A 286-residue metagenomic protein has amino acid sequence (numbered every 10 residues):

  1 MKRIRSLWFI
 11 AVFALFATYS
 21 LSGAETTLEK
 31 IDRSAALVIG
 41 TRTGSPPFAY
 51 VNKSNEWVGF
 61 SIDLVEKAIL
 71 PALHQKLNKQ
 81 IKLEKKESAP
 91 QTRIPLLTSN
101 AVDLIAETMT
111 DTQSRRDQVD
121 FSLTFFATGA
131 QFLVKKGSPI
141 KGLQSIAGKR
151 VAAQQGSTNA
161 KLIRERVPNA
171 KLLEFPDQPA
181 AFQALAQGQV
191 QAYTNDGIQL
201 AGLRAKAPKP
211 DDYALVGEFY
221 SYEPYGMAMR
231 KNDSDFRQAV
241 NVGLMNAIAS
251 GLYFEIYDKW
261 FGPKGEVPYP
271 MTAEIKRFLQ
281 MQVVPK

Functional and structural regions predicted by a protein language model:
T27-A106: Extracytoplasmic small-molecule ligand-binding "clamshell" domains of the periplasmic binding protein/Venus flytrap
A36-T43, V58, L143-G156, K171: Short loop->beta-strand "edge-of-pocket" segments that line small-molecule binding or catalytic clefts across diverse
L37-V38, Q80-I81, T98-E107, R150-V151 (+2 more regions): Alpha-to-beta junction loops
T41-S45, K86-Q91, N100-T112, K136 (+4 more regions): Beta->alpha turn/N-cap motifs
T43, F126-V134, G197, A201-L244 (+1 more regions): Periplasmic-binding protein-like
I62-P71, Q144, K149-R150, Q155-S157 (+2 more regions): Extended ligand-binding regions for polar small-molecule ligands
E66, N78-S145, M281-P285: Acidic, polar ligand-binding/catalytic clefts
T92, A106-D117, L162-E165, P179 (+2 more regions): A ligand-binding cleft/hinge motif common to bilobed small-molecule-binding domains
